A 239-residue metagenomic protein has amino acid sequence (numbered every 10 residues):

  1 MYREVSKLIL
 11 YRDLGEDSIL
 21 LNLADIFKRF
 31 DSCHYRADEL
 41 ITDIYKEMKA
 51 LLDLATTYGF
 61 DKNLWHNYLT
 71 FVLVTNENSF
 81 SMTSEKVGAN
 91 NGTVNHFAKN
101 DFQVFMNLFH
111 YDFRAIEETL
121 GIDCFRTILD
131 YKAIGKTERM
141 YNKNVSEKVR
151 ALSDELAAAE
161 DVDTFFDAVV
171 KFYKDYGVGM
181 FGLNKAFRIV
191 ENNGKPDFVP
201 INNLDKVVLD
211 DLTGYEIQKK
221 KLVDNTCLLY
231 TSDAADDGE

Functional and structural regions predicted by a protein language model:
M1-A157: Intrinsically disordered, low-complexity N-terminal extensions of AAA+/P-loop NTPases that precede the structured
E138-D197: Interdomain "pre-motor" coupling segment immediately N-terminal to P-loop NTPase/helicase cores
T164-A168, I201, V207-V208, E239: A short linear-motif detector with a strong N-terminal bias
R188-V190, D210-E216, Y230: Generic, ordered loop/turn and secondary-structure boundary motif
I201-K220: Dynamic helix-loop-helix/coil hinge segments at AAA+ ATPase domain boundaries and subdomain interfaces
K221-L229: Pre-Walker A adenine-sensing motif
Y230-E239: Single conserved hydrophobic/aromatic residue that forms the stacking wall/gate of nucleotide- or nucleobase-binding
